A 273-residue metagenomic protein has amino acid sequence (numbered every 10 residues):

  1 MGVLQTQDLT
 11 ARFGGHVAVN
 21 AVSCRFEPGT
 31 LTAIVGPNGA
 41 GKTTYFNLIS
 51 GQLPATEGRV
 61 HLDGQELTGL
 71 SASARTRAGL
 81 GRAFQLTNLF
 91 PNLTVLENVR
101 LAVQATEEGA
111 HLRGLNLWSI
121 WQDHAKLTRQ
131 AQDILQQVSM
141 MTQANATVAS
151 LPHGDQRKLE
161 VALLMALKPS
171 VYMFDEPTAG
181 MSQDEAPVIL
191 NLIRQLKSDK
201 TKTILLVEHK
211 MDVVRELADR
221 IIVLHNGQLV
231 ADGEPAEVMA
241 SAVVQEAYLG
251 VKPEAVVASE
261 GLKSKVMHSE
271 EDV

Functional and structural regions predicted by a protein language model:
M1-V273: Glycine-rich phosphate-binding loops of nucleotide-dependent enzymes
